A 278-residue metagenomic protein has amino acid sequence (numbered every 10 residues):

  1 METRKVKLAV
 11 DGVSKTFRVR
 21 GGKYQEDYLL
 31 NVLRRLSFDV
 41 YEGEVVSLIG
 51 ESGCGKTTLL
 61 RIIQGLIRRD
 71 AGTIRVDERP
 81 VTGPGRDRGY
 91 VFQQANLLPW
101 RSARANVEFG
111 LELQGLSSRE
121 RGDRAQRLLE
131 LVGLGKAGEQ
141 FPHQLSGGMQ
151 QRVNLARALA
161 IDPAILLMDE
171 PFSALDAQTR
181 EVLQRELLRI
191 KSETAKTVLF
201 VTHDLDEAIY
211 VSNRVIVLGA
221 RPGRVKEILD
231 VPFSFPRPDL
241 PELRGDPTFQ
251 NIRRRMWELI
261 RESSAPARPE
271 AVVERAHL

Functional and structural regions predicted by a protein language model:
I49-E51: The feature captures the beta-strand-to-loop junction immediately N-terminal to the Walker
Q64: Helix-to-loop junction immediately C-terminal to a conserved catalytic motif
G72-P84: Conserved ABC transporter NBD signature motif
R101-F109: Short coil-to-helix segment of the ABC ATPase nucleotide-binding domain corresponding to the Q-loop/switch region
E108, E112, R119-K136, R189: Conserved ABC ATPase "signature" region
Q140-H143, I161: Conserved signature/switch motifs of ABC ATPase nucleotide-binding domains
L155: Hydrophobic anchor residue at the start of the ABC signature
L166-D169: Catalytic Walker B motif of ABC-type/P-loop ATPase nucleotide-binding domains
